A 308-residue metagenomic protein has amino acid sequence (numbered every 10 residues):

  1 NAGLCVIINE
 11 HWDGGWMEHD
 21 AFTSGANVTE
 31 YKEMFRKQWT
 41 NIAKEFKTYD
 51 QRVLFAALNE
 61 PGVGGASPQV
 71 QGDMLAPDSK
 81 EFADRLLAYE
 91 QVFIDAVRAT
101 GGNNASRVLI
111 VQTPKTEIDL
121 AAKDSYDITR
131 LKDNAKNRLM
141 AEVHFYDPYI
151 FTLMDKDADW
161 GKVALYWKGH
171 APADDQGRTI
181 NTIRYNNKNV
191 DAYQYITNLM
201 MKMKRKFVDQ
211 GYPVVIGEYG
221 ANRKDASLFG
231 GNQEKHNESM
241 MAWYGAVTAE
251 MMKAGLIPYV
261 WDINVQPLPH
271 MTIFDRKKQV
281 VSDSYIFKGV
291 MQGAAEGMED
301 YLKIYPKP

Functional and structural regions predicted by a protein language model:
N1, V208, T248, M252: Anion (oxyanion) recognition and catalysis
N1-K44: Substrate-binding cleft of extracellular glycoside hydrolase catalytic domains
V6-I8, V214, P258: Hydrophobic beta-strand scaffold residues
H11-G14, K115, A221, Y259-L268: Short, solvent-exposed turn/loop segments enriched in Gly/Ser/Thr/Pro and often Arg
G14-Y31, V63-D78, D225-K235, H270-Q279: Surface-exposed, active-site-proximal loop segments in enzymatic domains
T29-N186, V190-A192, M201-N222, K253-L256: Active-site region of glycoside hydrolase catalytic domains
A226-P308: Aromatic-rich peripheral "rim/lid" segments of glycoside hydrolase catalytic domains that contact and position glycan
